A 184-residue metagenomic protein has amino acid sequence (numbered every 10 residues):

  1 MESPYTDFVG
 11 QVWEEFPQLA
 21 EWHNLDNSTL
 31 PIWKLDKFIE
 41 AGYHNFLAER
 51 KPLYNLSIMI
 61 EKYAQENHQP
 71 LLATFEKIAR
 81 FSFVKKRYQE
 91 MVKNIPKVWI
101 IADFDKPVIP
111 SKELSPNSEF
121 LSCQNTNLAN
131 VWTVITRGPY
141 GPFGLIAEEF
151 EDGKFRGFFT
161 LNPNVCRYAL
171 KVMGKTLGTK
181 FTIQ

Functional and structural regions predicted by a protein language model:
E2-Q184: PLD/PLD-like phosphodiesterase catalytic module centered on the HKD motif
